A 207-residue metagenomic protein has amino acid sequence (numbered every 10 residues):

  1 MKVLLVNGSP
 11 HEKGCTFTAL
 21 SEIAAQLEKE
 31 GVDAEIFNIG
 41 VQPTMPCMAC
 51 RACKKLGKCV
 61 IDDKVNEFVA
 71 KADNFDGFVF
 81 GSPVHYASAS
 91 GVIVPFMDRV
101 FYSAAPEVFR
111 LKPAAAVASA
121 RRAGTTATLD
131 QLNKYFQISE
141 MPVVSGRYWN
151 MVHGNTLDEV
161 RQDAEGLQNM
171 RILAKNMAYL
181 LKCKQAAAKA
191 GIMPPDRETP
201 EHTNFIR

Functional and structural regions predicted by a protein language model:
K2-E30: N-terminal beta1-alpha1 ligand-phosphate binding loop
A25-V32, F101-A105, Q137-M141, K175-A187: Generic secondary-structure signature for well-ordered alpha-helical cores
V32-Q42: A short beta-strand-loop structural module common to alpha/beta enzyme folds
Q42-A72, P200-R207: Cysteine-cluster motifs in flexible loop/terminal segments that predominantly coordinate metals
L56-Y148: Helix-loop-strand module that forms the ligand-binding subsite of alpha/beta enzymes
P142-R207: Glycine-rich phosphate/pyrophosphate-binding loop and the adjoining helix
